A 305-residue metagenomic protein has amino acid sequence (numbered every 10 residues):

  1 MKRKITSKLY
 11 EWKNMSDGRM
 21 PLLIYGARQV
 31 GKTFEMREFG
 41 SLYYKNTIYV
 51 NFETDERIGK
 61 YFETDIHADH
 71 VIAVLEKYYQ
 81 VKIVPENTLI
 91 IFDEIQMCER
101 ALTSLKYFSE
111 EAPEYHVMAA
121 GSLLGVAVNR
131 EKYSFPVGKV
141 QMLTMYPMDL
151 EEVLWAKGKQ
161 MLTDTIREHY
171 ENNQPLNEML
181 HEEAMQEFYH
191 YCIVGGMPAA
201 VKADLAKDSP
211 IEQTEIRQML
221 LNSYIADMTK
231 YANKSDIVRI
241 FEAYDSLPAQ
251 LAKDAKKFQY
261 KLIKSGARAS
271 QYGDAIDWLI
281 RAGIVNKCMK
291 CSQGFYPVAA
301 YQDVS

Functional and structural regions predicted by a protein language model:
M1-S16: Pre-Walker A adenine-sensing motif
I24: Hydrophobic anchor at the beta1->P-loop junction of P-loop NTPases
K32: Conserved lysine of the Walker
E35, F39: Hydrophobic positions on the alpha1 helix immediately C-terminal to the Walker A/P-loop
T54-E86: Short glycine-rich substrate-engagement loop in P-loop NTPases that contacts/grips substrate
I91, H116-S122, T144, V153: Structural recognition of the conserved hydrophobic beta-strand(s) that form the central parallel beta-sheet of P-loop
G125-Q141, L154-K159: Short regulatory helix/loop adjacent to the ATP-binding pocket of P-loop NTPases
V201-S305: Accessory nucleic acid-recognition modules appended to NTPase machines
